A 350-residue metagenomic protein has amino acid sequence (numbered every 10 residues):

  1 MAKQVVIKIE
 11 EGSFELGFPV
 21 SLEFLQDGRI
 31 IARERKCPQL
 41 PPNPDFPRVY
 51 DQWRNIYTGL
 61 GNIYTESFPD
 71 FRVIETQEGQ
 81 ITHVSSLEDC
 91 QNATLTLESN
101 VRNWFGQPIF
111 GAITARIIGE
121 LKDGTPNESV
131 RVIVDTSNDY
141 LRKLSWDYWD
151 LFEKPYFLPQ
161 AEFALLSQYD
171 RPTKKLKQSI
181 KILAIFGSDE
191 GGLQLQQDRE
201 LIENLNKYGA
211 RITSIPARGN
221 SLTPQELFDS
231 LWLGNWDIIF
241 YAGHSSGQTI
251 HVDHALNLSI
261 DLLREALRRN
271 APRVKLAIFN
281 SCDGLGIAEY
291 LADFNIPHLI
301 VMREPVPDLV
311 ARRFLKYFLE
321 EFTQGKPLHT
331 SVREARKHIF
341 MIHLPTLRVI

Functional and structural regions predicted by a protein language model:
M1-W146, F152-K154: Non-catalytic, solvent-exposed interaction/assembly segments
N127-R131, K177-S179, N235-W236, P272-V274: A general structural motif
V130-T136, P216, I278-N280: Extended hydrophobic secondary-structure segments that form protein cores and membrane-embedded regions
S137, R171-N257, Y290: A domain-level signal for caspase-like cysteine endopeptidase catalytic cores and their zymogen-processing architecture
Y148, E153-T173, T249, L256-P272 (+1 more regions): Caspase-like cysteine protease fold
E162-L165, I238-Y317: Catalytic cores of nucleophile-dependent amide-cleaving enzymes
F314-K326: Active-site proximal helix-loop segment of RNase H-like, two-metal nucleases, encompassing DDE(D)
